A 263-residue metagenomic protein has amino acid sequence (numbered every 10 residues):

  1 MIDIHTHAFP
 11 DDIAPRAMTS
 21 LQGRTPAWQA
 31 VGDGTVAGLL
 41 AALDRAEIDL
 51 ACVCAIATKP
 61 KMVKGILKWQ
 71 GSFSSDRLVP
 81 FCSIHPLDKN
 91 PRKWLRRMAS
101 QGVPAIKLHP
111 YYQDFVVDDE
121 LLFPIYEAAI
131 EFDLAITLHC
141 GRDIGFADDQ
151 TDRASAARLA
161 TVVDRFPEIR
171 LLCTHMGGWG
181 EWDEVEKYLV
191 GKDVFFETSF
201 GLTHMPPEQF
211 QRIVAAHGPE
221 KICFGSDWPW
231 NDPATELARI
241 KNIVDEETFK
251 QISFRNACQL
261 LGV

Functional and structural regions predicted by a protein language model:
M1-D11, T137-G141, C173: Histidine-centered catalytic micro-motifs
I2-H7, D11-L50, R212, A216-C223 (+1 more regions): Mid-to-C-terminal alpha-helical segments outside catalytic/metal-binding sites
H5, L43, Q70, M98 (+8 more regions): Conserved, mostly hydrophobic/aromatic
F9-D12, T58-K61, L87-N90, Q113 (+4 more regions): Active-site environment of divalent metal-dependent phosphoester hydrolases
D33-A37, K64-L67, D88-R92, D119 (+3 more regions): Structural motif corresponding to alpha-helix initiation and N-cap regions
V36-L40, L67-G71, R92-L95, L122 (+4 more regions): Generic structural signal for well-ordered alpha-helices, preferentially at hydrophobic/aromatic core positions
D49-L50, P60-I144, H204: Active-site gating/metal-coordination segments in enzymes
P104-A105, E120-C223: Catalytic pocket-lining loop regions of alpha/beta-barrel enzymes, especially the amidohydrolase/enolase/GH5 lineages
